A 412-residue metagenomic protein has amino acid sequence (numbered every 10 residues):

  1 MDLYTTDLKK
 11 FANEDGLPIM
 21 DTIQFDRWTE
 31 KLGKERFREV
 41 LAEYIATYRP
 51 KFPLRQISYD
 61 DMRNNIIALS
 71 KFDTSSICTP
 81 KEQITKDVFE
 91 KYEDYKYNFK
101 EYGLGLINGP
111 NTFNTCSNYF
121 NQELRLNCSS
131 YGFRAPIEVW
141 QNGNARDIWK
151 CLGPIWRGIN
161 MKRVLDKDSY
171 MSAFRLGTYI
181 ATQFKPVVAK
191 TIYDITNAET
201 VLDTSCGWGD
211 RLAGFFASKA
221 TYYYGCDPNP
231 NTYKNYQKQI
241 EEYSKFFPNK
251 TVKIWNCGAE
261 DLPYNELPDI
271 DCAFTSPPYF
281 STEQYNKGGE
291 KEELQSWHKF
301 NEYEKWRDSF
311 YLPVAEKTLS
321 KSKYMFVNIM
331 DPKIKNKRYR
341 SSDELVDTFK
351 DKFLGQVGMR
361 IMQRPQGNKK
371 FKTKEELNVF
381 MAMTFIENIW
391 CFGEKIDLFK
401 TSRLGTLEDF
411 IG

Functional and structural regions predicted by a protein language model:
M1-E90, D94-I107, L124-G412: Class I S-adenosyl-L-methionine-dependent methyltransferase catalytic core
